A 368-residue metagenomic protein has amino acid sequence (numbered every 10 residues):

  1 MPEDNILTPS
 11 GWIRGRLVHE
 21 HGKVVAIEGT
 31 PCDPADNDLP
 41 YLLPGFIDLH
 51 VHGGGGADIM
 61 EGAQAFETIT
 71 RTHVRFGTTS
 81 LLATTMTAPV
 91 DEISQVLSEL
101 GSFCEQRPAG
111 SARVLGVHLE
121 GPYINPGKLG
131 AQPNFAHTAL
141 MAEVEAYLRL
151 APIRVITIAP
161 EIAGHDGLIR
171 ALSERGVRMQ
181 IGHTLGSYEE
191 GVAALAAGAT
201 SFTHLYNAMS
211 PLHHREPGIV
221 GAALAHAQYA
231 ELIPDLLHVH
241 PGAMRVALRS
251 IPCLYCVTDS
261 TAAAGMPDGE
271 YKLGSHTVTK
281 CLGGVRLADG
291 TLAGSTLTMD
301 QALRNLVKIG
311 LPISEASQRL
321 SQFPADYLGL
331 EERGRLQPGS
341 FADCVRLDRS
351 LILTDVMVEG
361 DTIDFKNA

Functional and structural regions predicted by a protein language model:
M1-I6, E28-E67, R71: Replace "His-x-His-based motif
M1-P31, M357, D361, K366: N-terminal metal-binding scaffold of metallo-dependent hydrolase/deaminase domains
D4, D326, R335-A368: C-terminal cap of metal-dependent C-N hydrolases
F46, G53-I59, L82-E92, A208-L224: Active-site loop-to-helix "anion-binding N-cap" substructures in soluble metabolic enzymes
H52, E67-V96, A112-N125, A151-E161 (+4 more regions): Divalent metal-dependent hydrolysis catalytic cores, especially in the metallo-beta-lactamase
R71-L82, P126-L150, A193-L205, I219-Y229 (+1 more regions): Active-site gating loops and adjacent loop-to-helix segments of metal-dependent hydrolytic enzymes
L148-D268: Active-site core of metal-dependent hydrolases
I219-Y229, R249-T258, A263-S340, C344-L347: His/Asp/Glu-enriched, well-ordered alpha-helical/loop segment that forms or immediately abuts the divalent-metal
